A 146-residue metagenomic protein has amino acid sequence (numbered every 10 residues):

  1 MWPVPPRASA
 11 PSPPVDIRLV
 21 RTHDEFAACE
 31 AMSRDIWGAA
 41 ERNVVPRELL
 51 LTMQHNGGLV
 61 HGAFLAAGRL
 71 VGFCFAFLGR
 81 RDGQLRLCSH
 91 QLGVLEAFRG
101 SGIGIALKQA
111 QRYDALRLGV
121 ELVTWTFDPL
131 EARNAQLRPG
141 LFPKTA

Functional and structural regions predicted by a protein language model:
M1-H23: Conserved N-terminal entry element of GNAT/NAT acetyltransferase domains
I17-E96: A conserved beta-strand-loop-helix scaffold within acyl/acetyltransferase catalytic domains
G93, F127-P129, R138: Short, structured patches in soluble enzyme cores that scaffold and shape functional sites
G100-A115, N134, L141: Conserved acetyl-CoA-binding loop-helix of GNAT-fold acetyltransferases
A115-D128: Conserved GNAT acetyl-CoA-binding A-motif
T126, G140-A146: Conserved catalytic-core motifs of GNAT/GCN5-like acyltransferases
